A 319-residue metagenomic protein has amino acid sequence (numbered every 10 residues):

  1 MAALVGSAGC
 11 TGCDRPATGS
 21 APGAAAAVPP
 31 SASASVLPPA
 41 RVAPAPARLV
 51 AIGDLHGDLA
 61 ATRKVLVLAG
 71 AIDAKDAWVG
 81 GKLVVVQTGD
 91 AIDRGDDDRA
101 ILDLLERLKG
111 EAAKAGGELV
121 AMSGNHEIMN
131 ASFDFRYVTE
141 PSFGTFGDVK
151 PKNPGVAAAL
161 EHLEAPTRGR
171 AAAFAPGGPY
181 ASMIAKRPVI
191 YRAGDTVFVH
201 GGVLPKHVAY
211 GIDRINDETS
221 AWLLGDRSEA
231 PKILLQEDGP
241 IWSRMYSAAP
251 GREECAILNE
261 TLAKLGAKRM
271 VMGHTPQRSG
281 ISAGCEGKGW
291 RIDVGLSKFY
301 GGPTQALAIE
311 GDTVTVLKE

Functional and structural regions predicted by a protein language model:
M1-G9: Sec-dependent bacterial lipoprotein signal peptides
G12-E319: Feature recognizes metal-dependent phosphohydrolase scaffolds
